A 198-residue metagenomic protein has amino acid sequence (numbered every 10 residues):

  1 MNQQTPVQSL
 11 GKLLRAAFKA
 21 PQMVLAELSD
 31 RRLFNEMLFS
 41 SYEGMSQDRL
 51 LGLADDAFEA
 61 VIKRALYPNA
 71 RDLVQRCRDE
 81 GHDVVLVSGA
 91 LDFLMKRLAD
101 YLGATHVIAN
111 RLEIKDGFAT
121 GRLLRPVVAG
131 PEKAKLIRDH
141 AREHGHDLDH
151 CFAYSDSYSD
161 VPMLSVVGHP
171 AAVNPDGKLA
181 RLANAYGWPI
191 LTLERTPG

Functional and structural regions predicted by a protein language model:
Q3-D72, R76: A metal-dependent, Asp-based hydrolase signature
G52-L53, E59-G198: C-terminal cap/substrate-recognition subdomain and adjoining C-terminal extension of metal-dependent phosphatase-like
